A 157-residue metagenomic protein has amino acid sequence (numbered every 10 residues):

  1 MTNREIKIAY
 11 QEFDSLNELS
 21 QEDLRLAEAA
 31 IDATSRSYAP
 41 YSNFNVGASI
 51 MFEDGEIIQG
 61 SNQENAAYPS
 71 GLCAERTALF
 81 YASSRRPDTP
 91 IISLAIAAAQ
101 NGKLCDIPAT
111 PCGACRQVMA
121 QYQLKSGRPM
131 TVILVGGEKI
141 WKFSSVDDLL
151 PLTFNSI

Functional and structural regions predicted by a protein language model:
M1-R36, F80, R86-I157: C-terminal binding/interaction regions
L16-S20, E64-P69: Short, surface-exposed loop/turn motifs that are enriched in glycine and acidic residues and include a nearby proline
A39-S42: Short loop/turn motifs at secondary-structure junctions and domain boundaries
N45-F52: Short beta-strand scaffold segments in enzyme catalytic cores
S61-Y68, N101-D106: A short glycine/serine-rich beta->alpha loop
N65-S84: A short mixed-secondary-structure module that forms the rim of ligand-binding clefts
